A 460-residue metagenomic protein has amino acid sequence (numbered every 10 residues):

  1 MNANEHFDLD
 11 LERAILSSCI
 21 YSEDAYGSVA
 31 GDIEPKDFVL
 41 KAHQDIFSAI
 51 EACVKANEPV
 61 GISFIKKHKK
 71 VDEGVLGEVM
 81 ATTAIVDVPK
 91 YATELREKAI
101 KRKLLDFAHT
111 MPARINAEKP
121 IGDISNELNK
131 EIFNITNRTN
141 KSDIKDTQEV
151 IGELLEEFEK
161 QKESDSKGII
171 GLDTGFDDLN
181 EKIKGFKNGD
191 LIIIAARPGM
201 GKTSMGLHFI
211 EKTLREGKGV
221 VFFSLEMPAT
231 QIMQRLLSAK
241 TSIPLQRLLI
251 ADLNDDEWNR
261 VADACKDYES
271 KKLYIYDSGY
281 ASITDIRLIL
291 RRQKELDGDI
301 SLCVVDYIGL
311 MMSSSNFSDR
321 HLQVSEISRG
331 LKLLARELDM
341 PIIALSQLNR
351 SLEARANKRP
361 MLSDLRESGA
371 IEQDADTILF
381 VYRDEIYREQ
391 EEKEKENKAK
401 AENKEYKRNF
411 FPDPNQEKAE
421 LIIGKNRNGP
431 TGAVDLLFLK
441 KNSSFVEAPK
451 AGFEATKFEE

Functional and structural regions predicted by a protein language model:
M1-I100, Q416: Noncatalytic partner-interaction/assembly domains of nucleic-acid and motor enzyme complexes, especially the accessory
M1-N2, L11, F64-Q148, L179: Bacterial replisome coupling helices
S17, S142-I243, A262-D263: The Walker A/P-loop phosphate-binding site
H208, K212-D299, S313, V434-D435: Cytosolic-facing regulatory segments adjacent to core modules
E226-M227, A344-N349, N426-R427: A short beta-strand-to-loop transition that corresponds to the Sensor-1 phosphate-sensing loop of AAA+ P-loop ATPases
I283-T284, L288-I300, R329-L338, S351-E460: C-terminal regions of RecA-like/P-loop NTPase motor modules
I300-A344: Helical hairpin unit composed of two closely spaced alpha helices linked by a short loop
